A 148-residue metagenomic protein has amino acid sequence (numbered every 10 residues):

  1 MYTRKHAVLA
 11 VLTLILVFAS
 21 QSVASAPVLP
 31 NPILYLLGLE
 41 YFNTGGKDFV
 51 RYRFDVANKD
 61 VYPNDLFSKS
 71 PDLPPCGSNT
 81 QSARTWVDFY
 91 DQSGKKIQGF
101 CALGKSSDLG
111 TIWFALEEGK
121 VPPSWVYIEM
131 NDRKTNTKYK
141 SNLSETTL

Functional and structural regions predicted by a protein language model:
Y2-L9: Bacterial N-terminal signal peptides that target proteins for export
A10-A19: Bacterial N-terminal signal peptides
Q21-A24: Sec/Tat signal peptide C-region and signal peptidase I cleavage site
P30-S82: Short, surface-exposed binding/anchoring microloops in extracellular/periplasmic proteins
V50-Y52, K96, K140: Short linear proline/tyrosine/threonine-rich motifs used for host-factor recruitment and membrane trafficking/assembly
W86-D88: Beta-strand signatures of extracellular beta-sandwich domains
Y90-T137: Short, solvent-exposed, Trp/other aromatic-anchored flexible loops in extracytoplasmic proteins
T135, Y139-E145: Short Trp-Ser/Thr-centered turn/loop motifs at beta-strand boundaries
